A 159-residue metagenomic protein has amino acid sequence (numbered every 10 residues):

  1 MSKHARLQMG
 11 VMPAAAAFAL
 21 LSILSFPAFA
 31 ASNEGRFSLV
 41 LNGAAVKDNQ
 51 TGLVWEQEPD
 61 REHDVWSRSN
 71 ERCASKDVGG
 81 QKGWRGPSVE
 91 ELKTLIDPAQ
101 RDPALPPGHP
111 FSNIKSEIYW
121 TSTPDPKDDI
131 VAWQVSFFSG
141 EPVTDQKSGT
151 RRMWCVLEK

Functional and structural regions predicted by a protein language model:
S2-R85, V89-K159: Glycine-aromatic-enriched surface loops/turns that form tight recognition elements
